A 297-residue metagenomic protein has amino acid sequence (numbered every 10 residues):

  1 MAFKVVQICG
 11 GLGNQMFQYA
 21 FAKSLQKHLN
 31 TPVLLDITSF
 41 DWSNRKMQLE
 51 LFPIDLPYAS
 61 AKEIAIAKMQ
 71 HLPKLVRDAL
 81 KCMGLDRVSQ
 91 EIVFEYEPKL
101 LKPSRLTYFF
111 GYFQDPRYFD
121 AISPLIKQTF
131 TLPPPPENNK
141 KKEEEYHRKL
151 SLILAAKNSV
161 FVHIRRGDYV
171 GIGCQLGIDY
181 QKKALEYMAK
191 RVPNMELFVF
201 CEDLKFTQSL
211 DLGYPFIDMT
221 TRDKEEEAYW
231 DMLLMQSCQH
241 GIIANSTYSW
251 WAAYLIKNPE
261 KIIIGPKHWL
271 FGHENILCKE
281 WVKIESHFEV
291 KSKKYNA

Functional and structural regions predicted by a protein language model:
M1-V5: Extreme N-terminal starter segment of soluble prokaryotic enzymes
Q7-F17, G173: A short, glycine/small-residue-rich beta-strand->loop->alpha-helix junction that serves as a flexible
L12, A189-H273, W281: Donor-binding and catalytic core of enzymes assembling or modifying cell-surface/extracellular glycoconjugates
Q15-Q26, Q181-L185, A189: Histidine-anchored nucleotide/phosphate-binding helix
T31-W42: A short beta-strand-loop structural module common to alpha/beta enzyme folds
W42-V192, V290-K291, A297: Secretory-pathway luminal glycosyltransferase catalytic domains
G272-A297: Leloir-type glycosyltransferase catalytic cores
